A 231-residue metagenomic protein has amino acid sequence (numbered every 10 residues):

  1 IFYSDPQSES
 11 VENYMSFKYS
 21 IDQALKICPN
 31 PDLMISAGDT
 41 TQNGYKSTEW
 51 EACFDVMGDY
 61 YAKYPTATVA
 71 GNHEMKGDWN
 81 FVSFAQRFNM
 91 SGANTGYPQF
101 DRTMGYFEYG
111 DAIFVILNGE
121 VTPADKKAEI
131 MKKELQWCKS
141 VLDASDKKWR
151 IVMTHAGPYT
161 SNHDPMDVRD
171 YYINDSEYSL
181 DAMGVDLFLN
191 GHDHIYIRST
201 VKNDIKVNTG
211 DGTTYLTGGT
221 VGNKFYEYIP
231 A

Functional and structural regions predicted by a protein language model:
I1-Q7, E134-Y171: Mobile, glycine- and charge-enriched loop segments and immediately flanking short secondary-structure elements within
I1-S47: N-terminal active-site segment of His-dependent metallophosphoesterases
F2-S4, L33-D39, Y64-N72, L117-N118 (+3 more regions): Active-site neighborhood of phospho(di)ester-bond hydrolases with catalytic His/Asp-centered motifs
Q7-E9, T40-T41, E120-A124, G157-T160: A short, flexible beta-alpha/helix-coil linker loop
M15-Y19, D164-A182: Short, motif-level signal for alpha-helix interfacial/capping segments enriched in acidic residues and aromatics/proline
F17-S20, E74, H155: Extracytoplasmic/periplasmic solute-binding protein
L25-K26, D143, D181: Non-catalytic positions within long, well-ordered alpha-helices that form the structural scaffold/packing of enzyme
T48-D146, M166-D167, D175-S176, L187 (+1 more regions): Extended active-site neighborhood of metal-dependent phosphoesterases/phosphodiesterases
